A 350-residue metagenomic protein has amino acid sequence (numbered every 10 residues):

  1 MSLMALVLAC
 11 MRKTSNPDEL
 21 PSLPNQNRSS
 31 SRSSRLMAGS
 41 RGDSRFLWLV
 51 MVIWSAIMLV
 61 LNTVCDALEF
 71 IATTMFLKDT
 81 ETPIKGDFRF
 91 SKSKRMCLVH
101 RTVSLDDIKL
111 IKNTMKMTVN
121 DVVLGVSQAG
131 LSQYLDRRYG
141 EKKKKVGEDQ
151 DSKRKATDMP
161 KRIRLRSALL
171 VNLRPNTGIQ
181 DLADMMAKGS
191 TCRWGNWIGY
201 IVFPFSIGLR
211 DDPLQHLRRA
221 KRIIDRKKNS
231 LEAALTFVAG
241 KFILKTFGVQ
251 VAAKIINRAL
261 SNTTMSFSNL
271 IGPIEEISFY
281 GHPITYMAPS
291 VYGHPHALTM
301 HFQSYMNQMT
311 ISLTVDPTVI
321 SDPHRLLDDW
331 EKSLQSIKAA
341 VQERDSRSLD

Functional and structural regions predicted by a protein language model:
M1-H296, M300-Q308, S312-E331, Q335-D350: Soluble acyl-CoA-dependent acyltransferase catalytic core bearing the H(X)4D motif
